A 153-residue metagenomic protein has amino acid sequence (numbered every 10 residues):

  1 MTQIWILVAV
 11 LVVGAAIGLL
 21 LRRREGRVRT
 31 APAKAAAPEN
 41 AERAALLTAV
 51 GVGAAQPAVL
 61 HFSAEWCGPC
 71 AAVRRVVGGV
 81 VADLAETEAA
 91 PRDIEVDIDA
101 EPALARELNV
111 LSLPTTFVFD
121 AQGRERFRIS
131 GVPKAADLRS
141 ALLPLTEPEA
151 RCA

Functional and structural regions predicted by a protein language model:
M1-A41: N-terminal targeting signals for export/organelle localization
P38-P57: A short beta-strand-turn-helix
G53-C67: Short active-site neighborhood of thiol/selenol oxidoreductases, capturing the structured segment around
C67-C70, T116: The canonical Cys-X-X-Cys-His
A71-A85: Typically the conserved alpha-helix immediately C-terminal to a functionally engaged Cys/Sec in thioredoxin-like
E86-P102: Thiol-based oxidoreductase modules, predominantly thioredoxin-like and allied folds used for disulfide exchange
N109-F117: Structural micro-motif
V118-A153: Non-catalytic, surface beta->alpha helical segment in thiol-disulfide oxidoreductase systems
